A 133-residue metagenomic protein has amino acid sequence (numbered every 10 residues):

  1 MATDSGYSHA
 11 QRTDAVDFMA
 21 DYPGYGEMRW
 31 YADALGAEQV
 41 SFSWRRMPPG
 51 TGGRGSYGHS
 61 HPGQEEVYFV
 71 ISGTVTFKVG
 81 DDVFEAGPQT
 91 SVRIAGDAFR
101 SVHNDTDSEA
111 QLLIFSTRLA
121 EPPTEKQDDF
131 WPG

Functional and structural regions predicted by a protein language model:
M1-S41, P48-P49, P123-G133: A short, N-terminal "cap"/entry segment at the start of jelly-roll beta-barrel domains of the cupin/DSBH fold
A32-A34, R54-P62, H103-D105: Short histidine-centered beta-strand/loop micro-motifs that create catalytic or ligand/metal-coordination sites
G36-E38, K78-D82: Short strand-coil-strand connectors
W44-P48, S60-F77: Short, conserved beta-strand element in jelly-roll/cupin
G55, F77-K78, I94, R100-T106: Short beta-strand His + acidic residue motifs that chelate non-heme Fe in jelly-roll/DSBH and cupin folds
V67, T74-T76, V83, F99 (+1 more regions): Structural motif
D81-D97: Short acidic-glycine-tyrosine-enriched beta hairpin
S101-G133: Double-stranded beta-helix
